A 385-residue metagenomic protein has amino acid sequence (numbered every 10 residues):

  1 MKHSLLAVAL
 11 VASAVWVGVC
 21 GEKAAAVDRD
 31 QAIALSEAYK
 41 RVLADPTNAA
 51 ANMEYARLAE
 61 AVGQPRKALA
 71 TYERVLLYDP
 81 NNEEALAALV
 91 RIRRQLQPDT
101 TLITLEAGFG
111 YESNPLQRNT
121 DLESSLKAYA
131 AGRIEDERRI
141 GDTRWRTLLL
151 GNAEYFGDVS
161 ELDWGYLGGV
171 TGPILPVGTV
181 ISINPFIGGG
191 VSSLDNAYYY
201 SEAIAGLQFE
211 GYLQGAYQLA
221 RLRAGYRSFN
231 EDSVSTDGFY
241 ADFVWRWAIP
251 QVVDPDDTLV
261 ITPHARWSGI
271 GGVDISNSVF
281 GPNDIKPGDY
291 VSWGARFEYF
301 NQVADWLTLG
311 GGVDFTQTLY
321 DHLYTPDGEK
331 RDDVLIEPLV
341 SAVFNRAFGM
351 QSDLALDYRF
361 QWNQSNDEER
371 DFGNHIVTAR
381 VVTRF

Functional and structural regions predicted by a protein language model:
V27-R29, S36-L43, N48, Q64-P176: Outer-membrane beta-barrel initiation region
Q97-L105, L126, G141-T147, T179-I183 (+7 more regions): Outer-envelope beta-barrel architecture signal
A107-P115, G151-G157, I187-D195, L213-G215 (+11 more regions): Transmembrane beta-strands of outer-membrane beta-barrel pores
T120-A128, V159-Y166, D195-A203, D232-A241 (+3 more regions): Replace "Gram-negative outer membrane beta-barrel proteins" with "bacterial and organellar outer membrane beta-barrel
K127-R133, Y166-G172, I204-Q208, N230 (+4 more regions): Membrane-embedded beta-strand positions in outer-membrane beta-barrel channels/transporters
G373-F385: Outer-membrane beta-barrel "beta-signal"
